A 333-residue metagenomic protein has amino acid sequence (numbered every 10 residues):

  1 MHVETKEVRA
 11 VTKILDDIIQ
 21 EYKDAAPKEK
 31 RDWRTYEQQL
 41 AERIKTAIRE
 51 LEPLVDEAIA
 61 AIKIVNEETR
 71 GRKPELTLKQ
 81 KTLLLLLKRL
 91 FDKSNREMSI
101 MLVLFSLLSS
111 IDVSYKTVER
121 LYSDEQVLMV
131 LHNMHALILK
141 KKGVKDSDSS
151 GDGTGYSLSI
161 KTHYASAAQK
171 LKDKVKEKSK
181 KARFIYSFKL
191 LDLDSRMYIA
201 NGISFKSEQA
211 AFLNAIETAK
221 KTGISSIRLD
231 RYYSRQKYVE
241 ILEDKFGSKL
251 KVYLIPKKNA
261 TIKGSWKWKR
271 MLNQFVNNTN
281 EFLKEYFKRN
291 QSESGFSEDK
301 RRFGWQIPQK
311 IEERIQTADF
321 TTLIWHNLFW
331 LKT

Functional and structural regions predicted by a protein language model:
M1-R70, T333: Charged, often Cys/His-bearing segments associated with DNA-binding zinc-finger transcription factors
E68-L137: Short, positively charged, Gly/Tyr-enriched micro-motifs that form contact patches at catalytic or ligand/partner
R70-K79, E177-S179, K310-D319: Structural motif
T77-L84, S187, S292, T317-T321: Short runs of predominantly hydrophobic/aromatic residues within well-ordered alpha helices that form helix-helix
T82, L90, Y122-D244: Polybasic low-complexity intrinsically disordered regions
I100, G151-G155, I255-K258: Short loop/turn segments at strand-loop or loop-helix junctions that form parts of catalytic or ligand-binding pockets
Y232-K300: Helix-centered, glycine/charged polyanion-binding patches within enzymatic domains that contact phosphate-containing
F282-T333: Basic, amphipathic alpha-helical segments enriched in Lys/Arg and hydrophobic/aromatic residues
